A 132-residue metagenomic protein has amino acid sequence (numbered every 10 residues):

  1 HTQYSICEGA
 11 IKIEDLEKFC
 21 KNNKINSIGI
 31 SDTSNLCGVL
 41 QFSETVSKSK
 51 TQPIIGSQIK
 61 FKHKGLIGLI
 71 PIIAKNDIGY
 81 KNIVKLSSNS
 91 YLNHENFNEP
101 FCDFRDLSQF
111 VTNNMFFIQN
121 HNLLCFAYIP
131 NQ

Functional and structural regions predicted by a protein language model:
H1-Q132: Phosphodiester-processing cores and adjacent nucleic acid-binding clamps
